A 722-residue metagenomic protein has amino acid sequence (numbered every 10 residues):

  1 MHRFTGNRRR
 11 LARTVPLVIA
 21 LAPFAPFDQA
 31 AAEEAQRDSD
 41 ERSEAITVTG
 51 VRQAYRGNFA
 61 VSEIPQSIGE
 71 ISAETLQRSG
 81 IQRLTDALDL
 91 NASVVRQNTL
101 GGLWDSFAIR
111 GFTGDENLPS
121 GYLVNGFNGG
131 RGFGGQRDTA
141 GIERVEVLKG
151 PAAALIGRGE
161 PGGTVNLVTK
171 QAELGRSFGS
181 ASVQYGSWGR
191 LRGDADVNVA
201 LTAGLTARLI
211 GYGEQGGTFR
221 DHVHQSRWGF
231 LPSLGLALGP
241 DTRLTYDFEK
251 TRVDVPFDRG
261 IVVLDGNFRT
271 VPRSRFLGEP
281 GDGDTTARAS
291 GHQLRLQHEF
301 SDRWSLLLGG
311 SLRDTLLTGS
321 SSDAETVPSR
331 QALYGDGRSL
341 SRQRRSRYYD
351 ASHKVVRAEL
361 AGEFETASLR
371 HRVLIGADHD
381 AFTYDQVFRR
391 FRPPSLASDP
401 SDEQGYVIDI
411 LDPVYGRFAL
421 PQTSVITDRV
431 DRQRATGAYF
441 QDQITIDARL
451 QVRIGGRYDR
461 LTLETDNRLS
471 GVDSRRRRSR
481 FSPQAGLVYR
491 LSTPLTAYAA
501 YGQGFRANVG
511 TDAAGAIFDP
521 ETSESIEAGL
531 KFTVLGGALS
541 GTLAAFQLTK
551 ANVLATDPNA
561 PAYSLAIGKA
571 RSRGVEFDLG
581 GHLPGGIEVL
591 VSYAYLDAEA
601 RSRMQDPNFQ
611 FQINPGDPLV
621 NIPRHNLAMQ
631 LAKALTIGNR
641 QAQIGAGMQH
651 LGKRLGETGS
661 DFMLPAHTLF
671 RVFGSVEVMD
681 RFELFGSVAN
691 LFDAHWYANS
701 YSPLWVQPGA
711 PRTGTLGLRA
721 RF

Functional and structural regions predicted by a protein language model:
S39-R176, A528: Acidic, small-polar-rich N-terminal luminal/periplasmic segments of exported/outer-membrane proteins
L118, A140-E143, A154-P232, L238-T242 (+3 more regions): Outer-membrane beta-barrel translocator/receptor signature
E214, T218, L231-E299, D314-A351 (+4 more regions): Acidic/polar loop-and-plug regions of large Gram-negative outer-membrane beta-barrel proteins
A237-G239, A351, R370-F382, R429-K550 (+1 more regions): Structural signature of Gram-negative outer-membrane beta-barrels, strongest in the C-terminal barrel of TonB-dependent
L294-D314, R342-D466: Face-selective signature of the C-terminal outer-membrane beta-barrel domain
Q297-S311, T315-D323, T522-H582, E588-M604: Membrane-embedded beta-barrel scaffold of Gram-negative outer-membrane proteins
V373, D617-F722: Conserved C-terminal beta-signal and adjacent last beta-strands/turns of outer-membrane beta-barrel proteins
Q547, A566-T658, F692-D693: Gram-negative outer-membrane beta-barrel transporters
